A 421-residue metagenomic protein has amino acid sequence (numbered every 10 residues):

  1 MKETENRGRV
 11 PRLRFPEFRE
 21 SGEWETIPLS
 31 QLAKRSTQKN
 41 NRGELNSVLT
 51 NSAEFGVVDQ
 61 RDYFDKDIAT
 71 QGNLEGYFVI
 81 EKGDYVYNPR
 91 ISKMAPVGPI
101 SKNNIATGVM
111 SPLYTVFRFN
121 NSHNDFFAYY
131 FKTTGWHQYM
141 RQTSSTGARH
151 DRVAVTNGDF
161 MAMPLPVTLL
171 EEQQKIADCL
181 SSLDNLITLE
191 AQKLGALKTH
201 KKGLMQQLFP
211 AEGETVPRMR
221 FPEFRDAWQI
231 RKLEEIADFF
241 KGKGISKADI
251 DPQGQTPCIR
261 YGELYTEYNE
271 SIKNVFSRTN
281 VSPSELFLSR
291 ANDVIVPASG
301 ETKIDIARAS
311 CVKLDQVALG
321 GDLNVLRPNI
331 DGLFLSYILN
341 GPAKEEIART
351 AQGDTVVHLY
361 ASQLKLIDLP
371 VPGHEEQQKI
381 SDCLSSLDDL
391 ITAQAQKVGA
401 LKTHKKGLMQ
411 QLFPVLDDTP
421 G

Functional and structural regions predicted by a protein language model:
M1-E20, N185, L189-Q229, Q396-G421: Short amphipathic coiled-coil heptad-repeat segments
R7-R9, T107-L113, S145-E171, K247 (+4 more regions): A short glycine-rich beta-alpha junction/loop motif
V10-N40, R220-K243, L366: Non-catalytic DNA-recognition/assembly elements of restriction-modification systems
S30-N41, S52-D84, G108, E234-A248 (+2 more regions): Sequence-specific dsDNA recognition surfaces
R42-T50, Q142-S144, S246-G254, T350-A351: Short coil/turn segments at secondary-structure boundaries
E75-W136, R149, R260, R278-G341: A short beta-sheet element
I91, C179-S181, G300, C383-S385: Short, surface-exposed secondary-structure boundary micro-motifs
E172-K175, Q378-K379: Short, solvent-exposed linear patches
